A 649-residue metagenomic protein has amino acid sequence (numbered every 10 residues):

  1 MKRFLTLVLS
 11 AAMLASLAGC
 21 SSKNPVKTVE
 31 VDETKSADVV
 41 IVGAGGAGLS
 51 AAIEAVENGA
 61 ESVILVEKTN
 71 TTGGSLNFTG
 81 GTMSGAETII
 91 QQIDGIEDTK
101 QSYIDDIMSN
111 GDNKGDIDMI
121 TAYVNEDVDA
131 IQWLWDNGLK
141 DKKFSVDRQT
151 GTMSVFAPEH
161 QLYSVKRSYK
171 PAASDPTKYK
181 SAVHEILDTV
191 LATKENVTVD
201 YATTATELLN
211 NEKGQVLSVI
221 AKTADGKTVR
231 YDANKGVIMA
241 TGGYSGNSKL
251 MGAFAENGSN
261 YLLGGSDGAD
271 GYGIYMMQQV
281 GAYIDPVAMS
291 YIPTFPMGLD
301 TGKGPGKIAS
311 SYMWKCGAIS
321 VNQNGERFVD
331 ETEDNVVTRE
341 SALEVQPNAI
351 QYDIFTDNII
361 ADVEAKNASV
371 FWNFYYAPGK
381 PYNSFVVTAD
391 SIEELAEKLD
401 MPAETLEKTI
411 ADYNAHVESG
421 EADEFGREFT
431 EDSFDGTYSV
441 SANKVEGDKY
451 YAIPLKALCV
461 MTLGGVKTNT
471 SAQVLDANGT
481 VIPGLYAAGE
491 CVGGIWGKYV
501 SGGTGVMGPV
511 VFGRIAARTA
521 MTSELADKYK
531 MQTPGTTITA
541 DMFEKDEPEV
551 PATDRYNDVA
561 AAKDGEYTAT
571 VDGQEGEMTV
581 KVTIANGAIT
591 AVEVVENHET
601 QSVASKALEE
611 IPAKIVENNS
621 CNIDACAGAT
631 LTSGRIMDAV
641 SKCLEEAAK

Functional and structural regions predicted by a protein language model:
V31-A47, I64: Beta1/beta-strand and adjacent pyrophosphate-binding region of the FAD-binding site in flavoprotein oxidoreductases
E57-F78: Glycine-rich FAD pyrophosphate-binding loop
S84-Y123: Glycine-rich active-site loop/strand segments that organize a redox cofactor
A122-K227, S248-K249, M297-G298, I410 (+1 more regions): Conserved redox-cofactor binding core of oxidoreductases
E207, T405-I495, E593-N597: A glycine-rich dinucleotide-binding beta-alpha-beta segment and adjacent secondary-structure elements that constitute
A224-T228, D232-D300, V506, F512-I515: Glycine-rich loop(s) and the adjacent beta-strand/alpha-helix scaffold that form part
I274-M276, Y283-M401: An anion/pyrophosphate-binding glycine-rich loop and adjacent beta-alpha core in soluble alpha-beta enzymes
Y556-K649: Active-site- and interface-proximal helix/loop "cap" or "latch" segments in soluble metabolic and energy-transducing
